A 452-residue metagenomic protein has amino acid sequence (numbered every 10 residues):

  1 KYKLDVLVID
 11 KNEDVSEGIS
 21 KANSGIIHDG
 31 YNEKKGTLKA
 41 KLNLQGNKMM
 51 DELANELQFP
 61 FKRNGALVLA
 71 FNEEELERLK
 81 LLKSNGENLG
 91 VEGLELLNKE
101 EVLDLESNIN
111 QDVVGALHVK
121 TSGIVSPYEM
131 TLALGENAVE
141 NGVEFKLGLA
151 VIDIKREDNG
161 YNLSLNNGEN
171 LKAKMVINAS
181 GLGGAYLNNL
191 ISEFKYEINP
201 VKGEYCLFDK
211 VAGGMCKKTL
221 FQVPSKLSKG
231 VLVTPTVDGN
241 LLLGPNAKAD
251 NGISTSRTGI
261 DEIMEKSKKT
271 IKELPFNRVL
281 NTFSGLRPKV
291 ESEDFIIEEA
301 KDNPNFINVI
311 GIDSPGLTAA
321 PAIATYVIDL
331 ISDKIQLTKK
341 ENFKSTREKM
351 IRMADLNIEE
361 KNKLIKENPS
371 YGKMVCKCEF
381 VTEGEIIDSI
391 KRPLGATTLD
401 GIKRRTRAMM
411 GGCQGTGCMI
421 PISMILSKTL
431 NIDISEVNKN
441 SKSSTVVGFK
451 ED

Functional and structural regions predicted by a protein language model:
Y2-A22: Glycine-rich FAD pyrophosphate-binding loop
G25-L105, G230-V231: Dinucleotide-binding Rossmann-like beta1-alpha1 core, especially the glycine-rich loop that anchors the ADP
K34-L44, L69-L79, L117-E136, K146 (+3 more regions): Short beta-strand to alpha-helix junction loop
L117-M175: Helical element adjacent to the flavin cofactor pocket in flavoenzyme catalytic cores
A133, S228, V237-D238, G252-M374 (+3 more regions): C-terminal catalytic lobe of FAD-dependent flavoproteins
I154-N159, L163-T258, E265, L274 (+1 more regions): Flavin-dependent oxidoreductases
C376-C378, C413, C418: Short cysteine clusters
T382-P393, T416-I434: Iron-sulfur (Fe-S) cluster-binding segments and ferredoxin-like electron-carrier domains, especially [2Fe-2S]
